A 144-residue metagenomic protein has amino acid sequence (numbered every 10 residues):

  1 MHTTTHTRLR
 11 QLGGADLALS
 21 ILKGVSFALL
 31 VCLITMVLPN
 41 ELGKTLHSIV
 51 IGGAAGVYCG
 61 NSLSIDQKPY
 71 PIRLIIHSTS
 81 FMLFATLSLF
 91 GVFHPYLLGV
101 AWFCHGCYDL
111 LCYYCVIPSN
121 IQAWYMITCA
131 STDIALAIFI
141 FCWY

Functional and structural regions predicted by a protein language model:
H6-R8, G56-P69, Y108-I117: C-terminal ends of transmembrane helices
R8-V25, I72: N-terminal membrane topogenic signal
S20-V31, S80, D133: Alpha-helical transmembrane segments
G24-P39, G56-C59, I140: Membrane-embedded alpha-helical segments in integral membrane proteins
P39-G52, F93-C104: Structural signature of hydrophobic alpha-helical transmembrane segments
I49, Y70-S80, W124-C129: Cytoplasmic-side transmembrane-helix entry/capping segments in multi-pass membrane proteins
F90-F103, Y108-A123: Membrane-helix boundary connector in multi-pass membrane proteins
I138-Y144: Juxtamembrane boundary at the C-terminal end of a transmembrane helix
